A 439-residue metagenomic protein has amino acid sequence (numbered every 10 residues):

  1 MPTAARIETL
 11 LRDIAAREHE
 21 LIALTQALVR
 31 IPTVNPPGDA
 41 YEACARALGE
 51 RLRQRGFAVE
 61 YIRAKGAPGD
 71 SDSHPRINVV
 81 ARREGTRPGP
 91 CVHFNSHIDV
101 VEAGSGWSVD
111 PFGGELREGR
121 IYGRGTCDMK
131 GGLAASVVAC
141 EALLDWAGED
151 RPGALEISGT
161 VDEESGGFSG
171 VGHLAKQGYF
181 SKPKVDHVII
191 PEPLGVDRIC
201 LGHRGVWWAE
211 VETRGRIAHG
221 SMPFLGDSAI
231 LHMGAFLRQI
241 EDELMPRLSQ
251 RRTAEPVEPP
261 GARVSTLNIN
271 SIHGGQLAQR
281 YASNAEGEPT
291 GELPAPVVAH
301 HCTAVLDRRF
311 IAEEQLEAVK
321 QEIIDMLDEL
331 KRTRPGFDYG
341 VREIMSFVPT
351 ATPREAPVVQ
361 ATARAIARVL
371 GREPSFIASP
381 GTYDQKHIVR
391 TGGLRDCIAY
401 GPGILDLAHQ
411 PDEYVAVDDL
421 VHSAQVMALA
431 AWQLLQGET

Functional and structural regions predicted by a protein language model:
M1-R6, T33, D70, W208-T439: Metal-dependent amide/peptide-bond hydrolase catalytic core, centered on the "pita-bread" metallohydrolase fold
P2-I121, D145-P152, I404: Acidic/His- and Gly-rich active-site-bordering loop/insert found across diverse amide/peptide-bond hydrolases
H19, A23, G153, P183-K184 (+2 more regions): Structured loop/turn residues at beta-strand edges in well-structured enzyme cores
E60, H93, A154-S158, N268 (+1 more regions): A structural signal for isolated positions on well-ordered beta-strands in alpha/beta enzyme cores
A64, S158-D162, I272, I344-S346: Short loop/turn motifs enriched for small/polar and acidic residues
P90-V92, R120, E156, D186-V188 (+2 more regions): Structural motif
V101-R117, V185, G202-E212, I398: Acidic-glycine-rich active-site phosphate/pyrophosphate-binding loop
I121, T126-C127, G131-L244, G261-R263 (+1 more regions): Fold-level recognition of mixed alpha/beta catalytic cores in primary-metabolism enzymes, strongest
